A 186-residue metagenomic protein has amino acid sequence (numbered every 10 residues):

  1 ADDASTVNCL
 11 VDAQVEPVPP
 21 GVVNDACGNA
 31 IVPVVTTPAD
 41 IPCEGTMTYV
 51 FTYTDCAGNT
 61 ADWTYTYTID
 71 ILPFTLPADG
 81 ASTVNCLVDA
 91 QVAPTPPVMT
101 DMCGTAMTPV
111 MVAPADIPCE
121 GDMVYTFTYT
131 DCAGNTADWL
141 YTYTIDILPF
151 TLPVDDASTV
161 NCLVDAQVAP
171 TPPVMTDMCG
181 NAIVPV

Functional and structural regions predicted by a protein language model:
A1-V186: Proline-threonine-serine-rich low-complexity tracts
